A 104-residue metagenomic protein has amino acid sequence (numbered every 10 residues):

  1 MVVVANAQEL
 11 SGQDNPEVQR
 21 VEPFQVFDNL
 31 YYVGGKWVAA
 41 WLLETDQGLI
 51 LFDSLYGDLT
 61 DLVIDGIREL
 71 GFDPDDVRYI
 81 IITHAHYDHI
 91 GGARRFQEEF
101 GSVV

Functional and structural regions predicted by a protein language model:
M1-V2: Sec-dependent N-terminal signal peptides
A5, L30-Y31, R78: Intrinsically disordered, low-complexity N-terminal regions enriched in serine/proline/glycine with scattered basic
A5-G12: Boundary at the C-terminal end of the N-terminal hydrophobic targeting segment
P16-P74: Conserved beta-strand hairpin/beta-sheet module of binuclear metal-dependent hydrolase folds, prominently
Q47, L59-V104: Active-site metal-binding motif and surrounding structural segment of the metallo-beta-lactamase
